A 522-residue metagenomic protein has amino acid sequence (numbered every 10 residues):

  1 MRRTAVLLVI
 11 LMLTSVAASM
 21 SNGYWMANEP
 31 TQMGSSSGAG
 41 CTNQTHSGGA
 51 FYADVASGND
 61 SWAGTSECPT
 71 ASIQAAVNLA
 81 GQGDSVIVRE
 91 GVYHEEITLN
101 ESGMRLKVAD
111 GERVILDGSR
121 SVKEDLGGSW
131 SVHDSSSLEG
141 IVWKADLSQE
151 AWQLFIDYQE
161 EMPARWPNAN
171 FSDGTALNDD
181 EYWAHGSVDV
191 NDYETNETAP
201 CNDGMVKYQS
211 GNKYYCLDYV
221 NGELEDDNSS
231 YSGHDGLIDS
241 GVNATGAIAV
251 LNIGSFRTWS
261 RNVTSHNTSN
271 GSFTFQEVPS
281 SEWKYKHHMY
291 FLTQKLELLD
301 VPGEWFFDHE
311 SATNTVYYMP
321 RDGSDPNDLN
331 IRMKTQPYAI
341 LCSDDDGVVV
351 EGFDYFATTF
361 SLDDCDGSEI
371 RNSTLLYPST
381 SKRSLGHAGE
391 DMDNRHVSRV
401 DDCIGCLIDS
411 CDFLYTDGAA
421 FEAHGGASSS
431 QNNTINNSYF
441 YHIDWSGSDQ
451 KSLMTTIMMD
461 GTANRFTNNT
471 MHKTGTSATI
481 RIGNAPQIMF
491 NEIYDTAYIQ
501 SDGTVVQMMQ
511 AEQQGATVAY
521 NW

Functional and structural regions predicted by a protein language model:
M1-E29, S36-S37: Secretory targeting signatures
M33-S36, Q44: Glycine-rich, low-complexity segments
G40-R395, R399-D401, G447: Extracellular polysaccharide-degrading/modifying enzymes targeting complex plant/algal/animal polysaccharides
F275, P279-K286, T293-Q294, R321-D346 (+3 more regions): Beta-propeller domains
D346-F356, D366-S379, I404-G418, S429-S446 (+4 more regions): Right-handed parallel beta-helix
S361, L414-T416, A420-A423: Face-selective signature of the C-terminal outer-membrane beta-barrel domain
R383-L385, F421, F490, S501: Flexible, disordered linker segments and immediate boundary regions flanking tandem C2H2 zinc-finger modules
